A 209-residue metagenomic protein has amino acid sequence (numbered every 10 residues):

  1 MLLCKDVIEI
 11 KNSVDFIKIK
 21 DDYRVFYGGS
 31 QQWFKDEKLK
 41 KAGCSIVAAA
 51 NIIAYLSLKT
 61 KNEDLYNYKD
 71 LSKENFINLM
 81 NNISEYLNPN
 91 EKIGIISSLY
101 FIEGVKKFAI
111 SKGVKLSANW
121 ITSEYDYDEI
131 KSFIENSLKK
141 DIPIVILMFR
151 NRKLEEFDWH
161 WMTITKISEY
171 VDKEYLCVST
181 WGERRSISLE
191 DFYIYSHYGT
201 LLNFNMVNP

Functional and structural regions predicted by a protein language model:
M1-S98: Active-site-adjacent structural segments surrounding the nucleophilic cysteine of cysteine proteases and isopeptidases
K41, P143, W161: Extracellular structured ligand-interaction cores
C44, V105, I164: Terminal peptide-recognition signature
L58, K115, L189: Conserved catalytic or regulatory cores that recognize and/or transform ribose-phosphate-containing ligands
N90-V114: C-terminal domain-closing interface element
G113-V114, K139-V145: Loop/turn elements at helix/coil->beta-strand transitions in domains of secreted/extracellular proteins
G113-Y127: Catalytic cysteine-centered active-site loop
D128-K140, M148-P209: Active-site signature of cysteine proteases
